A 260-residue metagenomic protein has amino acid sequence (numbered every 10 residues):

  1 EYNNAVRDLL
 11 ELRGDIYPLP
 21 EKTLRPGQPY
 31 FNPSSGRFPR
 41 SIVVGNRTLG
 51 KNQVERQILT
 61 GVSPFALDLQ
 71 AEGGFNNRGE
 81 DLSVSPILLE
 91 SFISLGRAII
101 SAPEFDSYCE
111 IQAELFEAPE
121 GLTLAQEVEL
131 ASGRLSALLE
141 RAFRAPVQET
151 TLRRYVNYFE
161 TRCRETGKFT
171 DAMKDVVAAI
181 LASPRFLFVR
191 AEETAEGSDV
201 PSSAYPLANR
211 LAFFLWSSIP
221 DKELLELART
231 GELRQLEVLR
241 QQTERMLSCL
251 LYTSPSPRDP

Functional and structural regions predicted by a protein language model:
E1-S254: Low-complexity, glycine/serine/threonine/alanine-rich intrinsically disordered linker and propeptide segments
P255-P260: A short, hydrophobic C-terminal helix/tail in secreted or cell-surface proteins
